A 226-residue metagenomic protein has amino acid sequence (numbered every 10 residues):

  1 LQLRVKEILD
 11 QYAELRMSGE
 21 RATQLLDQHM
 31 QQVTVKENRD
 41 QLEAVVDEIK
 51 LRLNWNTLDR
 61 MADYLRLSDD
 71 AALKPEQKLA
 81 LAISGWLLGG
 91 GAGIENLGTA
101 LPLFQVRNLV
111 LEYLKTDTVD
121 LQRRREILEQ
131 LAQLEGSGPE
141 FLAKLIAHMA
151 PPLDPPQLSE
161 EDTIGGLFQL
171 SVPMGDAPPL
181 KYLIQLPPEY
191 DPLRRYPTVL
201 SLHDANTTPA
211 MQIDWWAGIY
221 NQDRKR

Functional and structural regions predicted by a protein language model:
R4-Y196: A domain-start/cap signature at the N-terminus of enzymes
T198, L202-R226: Active-site machinery of serine-nucleophile hydrolases
